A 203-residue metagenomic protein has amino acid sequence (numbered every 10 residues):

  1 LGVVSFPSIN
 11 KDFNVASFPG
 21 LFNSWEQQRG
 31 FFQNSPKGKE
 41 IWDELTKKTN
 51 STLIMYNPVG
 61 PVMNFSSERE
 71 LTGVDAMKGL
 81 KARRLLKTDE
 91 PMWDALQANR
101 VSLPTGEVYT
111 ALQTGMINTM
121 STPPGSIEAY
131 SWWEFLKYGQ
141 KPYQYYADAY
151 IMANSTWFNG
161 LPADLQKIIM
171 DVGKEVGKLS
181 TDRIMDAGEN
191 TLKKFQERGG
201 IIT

Functional and structural regions predicted by a protein language model:
L1-Q28, K37-T203: N-terminal secretory/targeting leader peptides
